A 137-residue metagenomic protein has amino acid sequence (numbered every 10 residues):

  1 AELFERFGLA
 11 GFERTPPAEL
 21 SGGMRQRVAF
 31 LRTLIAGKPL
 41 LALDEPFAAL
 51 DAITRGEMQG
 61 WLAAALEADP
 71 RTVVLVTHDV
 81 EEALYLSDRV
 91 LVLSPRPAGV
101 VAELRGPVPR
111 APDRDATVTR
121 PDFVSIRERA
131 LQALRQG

Functional and structural regions predicted by a protein language model:
A1-F12, A64: Conserved ABC ATPase "signature" region
R14-P16, R114: Interfacial catalytic loop of ABC nucleotide-binding domains
P16-L20, M24: Conserved ABC ATPase signature
F30: Hydrophobic anchor residue at the start of the ABC signature
I35-P39: A short, proline-enriched helix->beta-strand linker immediately N-terminal to the Walker B motif in ABC-type P-loop
L41-E45: Catalytic Walker B motif of ABC-type/P-loop ATPase nucleotide-binding domains
R55-P70: Helical segment within the ABC ATPase nucleotide-binding domain
